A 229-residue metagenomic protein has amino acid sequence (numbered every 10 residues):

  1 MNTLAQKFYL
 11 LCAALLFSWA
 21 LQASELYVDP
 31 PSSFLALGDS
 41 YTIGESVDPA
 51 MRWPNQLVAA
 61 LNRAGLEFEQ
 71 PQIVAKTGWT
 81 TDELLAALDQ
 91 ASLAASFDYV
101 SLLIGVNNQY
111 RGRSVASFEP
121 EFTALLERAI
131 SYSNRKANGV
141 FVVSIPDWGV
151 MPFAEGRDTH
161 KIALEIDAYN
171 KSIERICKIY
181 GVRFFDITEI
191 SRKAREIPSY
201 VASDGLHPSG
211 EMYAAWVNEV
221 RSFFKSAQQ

Functional and structural regions predicted by a protein language model:
M1-L10: Bacterial N-terminal signal peptides that target proteins for export
Y9-A20: Bacterial N-terminal signal peptides
S18-A20, S40, S144: Short linear Ser/Thr-Pro motifs
S18-W19, M51, R221: Hydrophobic alpha-helical membrane context
A23-T77, A87-A95, A214: Serine-esterase "nucleophile elbow" of acetyl-processing enzymes
E67, A86-Q229: Alpha-helical cap/lid subdomain in secreted, periplasmic, or secretory-pathway luminal O-acyl-processing enzymes
E83: Short acidic active-site motifs
